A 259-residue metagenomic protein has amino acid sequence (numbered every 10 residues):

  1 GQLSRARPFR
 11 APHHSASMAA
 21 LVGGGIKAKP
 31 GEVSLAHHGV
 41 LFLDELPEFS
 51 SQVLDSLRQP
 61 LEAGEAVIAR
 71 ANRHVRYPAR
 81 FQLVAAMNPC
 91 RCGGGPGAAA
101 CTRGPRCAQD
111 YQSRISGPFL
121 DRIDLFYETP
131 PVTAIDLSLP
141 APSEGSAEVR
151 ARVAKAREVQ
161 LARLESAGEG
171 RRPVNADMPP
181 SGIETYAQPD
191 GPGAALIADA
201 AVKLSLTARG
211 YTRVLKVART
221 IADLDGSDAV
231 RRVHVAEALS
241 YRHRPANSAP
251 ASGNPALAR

Functional and structural regions predicted by a protein language model:
Q2-P8, H13-L41, H74: Conserved alpha-helical scaffold flanking the Walker A/P-loop in AAA+ ATPase domains
R7-A11, L46-P47, S113, A187: Hydrophobic alpha-helical scaffolding
A28, S51-A249, G253, R259: Basic, amphipathic alpha-helical bundle interface domains used for macromolecular binding and assembly
H38, D44-L46, S56: Walker B catalytic acidic pair
L41-F42, E48-F49, A134: Residues immediately C-terminal
F42-L43, E128: Redox-cofactor binding/interface segments in oxidoreductases and associated redox assembly factors
